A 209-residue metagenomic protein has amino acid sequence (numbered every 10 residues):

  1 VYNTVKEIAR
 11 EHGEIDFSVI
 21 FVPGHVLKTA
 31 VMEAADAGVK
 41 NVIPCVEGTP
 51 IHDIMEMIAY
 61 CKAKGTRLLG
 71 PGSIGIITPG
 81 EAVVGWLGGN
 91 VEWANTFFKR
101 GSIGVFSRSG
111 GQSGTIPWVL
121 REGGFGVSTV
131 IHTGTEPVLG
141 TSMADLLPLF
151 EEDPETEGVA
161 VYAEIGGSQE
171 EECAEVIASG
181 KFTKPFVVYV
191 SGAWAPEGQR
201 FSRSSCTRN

Functional and structural regions predicted by a protein language model:
V1-N209: Catalytic-core regions of core metabolic enzymes, especially those transforming organic acids/acyl-group intermediates
